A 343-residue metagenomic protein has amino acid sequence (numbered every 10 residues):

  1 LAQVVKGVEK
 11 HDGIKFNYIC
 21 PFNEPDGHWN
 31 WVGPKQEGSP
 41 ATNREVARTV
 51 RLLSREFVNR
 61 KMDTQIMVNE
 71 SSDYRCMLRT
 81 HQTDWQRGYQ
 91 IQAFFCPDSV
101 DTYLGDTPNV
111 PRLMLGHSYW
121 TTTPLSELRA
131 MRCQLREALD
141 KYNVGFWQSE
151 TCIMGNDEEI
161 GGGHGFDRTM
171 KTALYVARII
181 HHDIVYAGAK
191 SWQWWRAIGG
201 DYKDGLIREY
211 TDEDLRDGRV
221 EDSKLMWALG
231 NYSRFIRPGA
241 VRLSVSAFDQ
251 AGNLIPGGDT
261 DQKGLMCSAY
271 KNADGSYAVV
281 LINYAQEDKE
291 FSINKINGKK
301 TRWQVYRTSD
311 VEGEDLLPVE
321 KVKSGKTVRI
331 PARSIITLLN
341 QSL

Functional and structural regions predicted by a protein language model:
K6, Q36-I179, Y186: Noncatalytic carbohydrate-binding groove/subsite architecture in carbohydrate-active enzymes
K6-K35, N109-R112, S118: Active-site groove signature of glycoside hydrolases
I19, M114, D183, W192 (+3 more regions): Conserved, mostly hydrophobic/aromatic
P21-E24, V68, G116, Q148-S149 (+2 more regions): Conserved beta-strand positions
G145-I236, A240-P256: Aromatic/acidic polysaccharide-binding cleft in carbohydrate-active enzymes
A251-T301, R333: Carbohydrate-binding surface patches
I296-D315: Solvent-exposed beta-hairpin/edge-strand motifs
P318-L343: C-terminal beta-strand-rich structural cap/linker in extracellular carbohydrate-active enzymes
